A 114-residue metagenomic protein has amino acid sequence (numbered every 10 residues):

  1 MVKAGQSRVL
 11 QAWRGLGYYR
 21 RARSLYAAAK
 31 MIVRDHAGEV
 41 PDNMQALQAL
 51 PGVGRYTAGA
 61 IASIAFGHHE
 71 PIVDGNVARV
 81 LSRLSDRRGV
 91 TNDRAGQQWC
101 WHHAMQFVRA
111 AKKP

Functional and structural regions predicted by a protein language model:
V2-P114: Catalytic cores of DNA base-excision repair glycosylases
